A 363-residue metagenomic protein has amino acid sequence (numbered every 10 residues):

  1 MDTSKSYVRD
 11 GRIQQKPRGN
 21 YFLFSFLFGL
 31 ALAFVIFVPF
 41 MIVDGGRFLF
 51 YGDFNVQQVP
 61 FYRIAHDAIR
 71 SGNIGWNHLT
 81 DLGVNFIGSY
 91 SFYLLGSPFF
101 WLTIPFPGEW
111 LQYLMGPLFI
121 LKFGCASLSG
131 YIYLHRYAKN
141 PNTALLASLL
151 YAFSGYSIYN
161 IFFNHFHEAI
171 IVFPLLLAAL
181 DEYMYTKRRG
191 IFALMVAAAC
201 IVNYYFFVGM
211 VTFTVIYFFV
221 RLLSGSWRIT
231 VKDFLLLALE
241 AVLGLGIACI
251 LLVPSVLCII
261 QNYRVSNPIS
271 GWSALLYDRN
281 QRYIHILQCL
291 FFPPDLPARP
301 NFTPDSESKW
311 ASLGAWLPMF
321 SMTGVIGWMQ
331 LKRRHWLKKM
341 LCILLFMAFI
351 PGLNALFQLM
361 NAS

Functional and structural regions predicted by a protein language model:
M1-M41, L236: Start-transfer (signal-anchor) and selected internal transmembrane alpha helices of multi-pass inner/ER membrane
L23-A31, V38, G190, I216-F219 (+11 more regions): Alpha-helical hydrophobic membrane-insertion segments
G29-A33, F123-R136, N142-L223, L236-V256 (+1 more regions): Membrane-embedded helix bundles of polyisoprenyl
F34-V43, A68-I69, F99-E109, T143-N164 (+3 more regions): Membrane-interface helix-loop junctions at the exits of transmembrane helices
P39-Y137, N142-P174, R299-S308: Active-site lumenal/periplasmic loops and adjacent helix-entry segments of GT-C-fold, multi-pass membrane
V56-D67, S91, P98, D233-F234 (+3 more regions): Periplasmic/ER-lumenal interhelical loops and adjacent helix-loop junctions in multi-pass membrane proteins
L111-M115, L236, K339: Short alpha-helical transmembrane interface motifs in multi-pass membrane proteins
H135-K139, Y183-K187, S224-K232, W328-L337: Membrane-interface helix-boundary motifs at transmembrane edges
